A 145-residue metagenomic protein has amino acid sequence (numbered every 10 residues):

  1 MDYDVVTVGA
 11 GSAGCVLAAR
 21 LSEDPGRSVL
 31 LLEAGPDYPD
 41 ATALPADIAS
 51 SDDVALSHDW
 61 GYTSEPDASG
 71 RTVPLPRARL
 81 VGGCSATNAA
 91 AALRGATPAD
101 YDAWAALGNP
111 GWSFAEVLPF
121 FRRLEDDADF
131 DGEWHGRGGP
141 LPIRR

Functional and structural regions predicted by a protein language model:
M1-R145: N-terminal redox-cofactor-binding region of secreted/periplasmic oxidoreductases
